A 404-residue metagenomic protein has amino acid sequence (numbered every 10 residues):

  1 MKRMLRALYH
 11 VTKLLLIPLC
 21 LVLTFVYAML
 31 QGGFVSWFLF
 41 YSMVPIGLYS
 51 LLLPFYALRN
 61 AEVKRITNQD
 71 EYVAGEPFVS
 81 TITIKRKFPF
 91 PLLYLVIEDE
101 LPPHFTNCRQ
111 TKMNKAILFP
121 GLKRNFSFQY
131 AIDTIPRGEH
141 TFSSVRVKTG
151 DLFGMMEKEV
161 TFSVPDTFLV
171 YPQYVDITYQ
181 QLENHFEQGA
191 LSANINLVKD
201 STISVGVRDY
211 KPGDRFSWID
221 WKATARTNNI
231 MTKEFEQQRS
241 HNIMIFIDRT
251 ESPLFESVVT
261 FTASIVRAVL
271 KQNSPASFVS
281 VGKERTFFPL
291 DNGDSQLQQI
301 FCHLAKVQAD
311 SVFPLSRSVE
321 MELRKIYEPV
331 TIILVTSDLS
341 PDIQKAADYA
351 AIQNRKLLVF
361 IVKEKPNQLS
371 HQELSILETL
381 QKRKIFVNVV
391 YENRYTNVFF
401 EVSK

Functional and structural regions predicted by a protein language model:
M1-K64: Extracellular/lumenal glycan-associated context and N-glycosylation machinery
P45-D294, T331, V335, Y349: An amphipathic, basic-hydrophobic helix/alpha-beta surface used to engage anionic, phosphate-rich ligands or surfaces
R267-K404: Acidic, glycine-rich A-domain
